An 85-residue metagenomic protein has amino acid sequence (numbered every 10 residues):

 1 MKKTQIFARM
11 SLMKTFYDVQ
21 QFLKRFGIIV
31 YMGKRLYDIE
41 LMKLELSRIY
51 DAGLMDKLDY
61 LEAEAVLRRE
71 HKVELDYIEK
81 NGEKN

Functional and structural regions predicted by a protein language model:
K2-Q5, S11-Y17, R68-N85: Charged low-complexity stretches with an acidic bias
I6-L36: N-terminal acidic leader/helix
F22, E45, A63-V66: Charge-rich, solvent-exposed alpha-helical interaction surfaces
L23, I49-K57, E79-G82: Short, structured secondary-structure boundary patches
R25, I29, A52, E70-V73 (+1 more regions): Amphipathic alpha-helical interaction surfaces
K34-I39, K57-Y60: Alpha-helix N-cap/helix-initiation sites
I39-D51: Amphipathic alpha-helical segments that form the core helices of the histone-fold
G53-E70: Short, charged early-sequence alpha-helical segments and their helix-coil boundaries
